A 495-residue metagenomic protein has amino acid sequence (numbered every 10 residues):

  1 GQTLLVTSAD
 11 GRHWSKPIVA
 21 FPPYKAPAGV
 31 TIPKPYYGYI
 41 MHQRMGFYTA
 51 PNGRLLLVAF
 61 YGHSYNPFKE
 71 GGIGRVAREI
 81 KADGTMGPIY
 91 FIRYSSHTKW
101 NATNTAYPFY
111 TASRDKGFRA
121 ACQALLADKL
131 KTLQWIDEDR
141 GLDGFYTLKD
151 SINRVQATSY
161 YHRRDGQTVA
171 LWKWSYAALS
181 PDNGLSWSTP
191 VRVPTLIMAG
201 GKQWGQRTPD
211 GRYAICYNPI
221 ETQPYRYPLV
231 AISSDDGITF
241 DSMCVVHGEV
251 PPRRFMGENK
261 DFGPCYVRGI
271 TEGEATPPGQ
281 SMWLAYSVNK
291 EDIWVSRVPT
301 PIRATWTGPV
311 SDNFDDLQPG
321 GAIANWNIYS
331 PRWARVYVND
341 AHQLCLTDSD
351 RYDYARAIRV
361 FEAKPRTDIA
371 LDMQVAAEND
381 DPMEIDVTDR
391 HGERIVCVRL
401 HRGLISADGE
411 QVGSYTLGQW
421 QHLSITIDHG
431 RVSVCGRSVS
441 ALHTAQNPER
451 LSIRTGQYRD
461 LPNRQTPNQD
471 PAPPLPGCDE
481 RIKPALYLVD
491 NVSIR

Functional and structural regions predicted by a protein language model:
G1-V310: Asp-box/BNR beta-propeller blade signature and adjacent active/binding-site loops in extracellular glycan-interacting
P33-P35, M256-G257, R356-E362, I385 (+1 more regions): Beta-strand-rich interaction surfaces with strong enrichment in secreted/lumenal proteins
V298, F314, V489-I494: Extracellular beta-strand elements of beta-rich domains used for carbohydrate recognition/degradation or cell-matrix
F314, L371, Q419-V434: Short tryptophan-centered beta-strand motifs in secreted/extracellular beta-sheet-rich domains of glycan-recognition
Q318-L344: Extracellular glycan-recognition surfaces and repeat-rich motifs
D340, L346-I405: Secretory/extracellular carbohydrate-interaction modules and structurally similar beta-sandwich "look-alikes"
G403-H422: Short, aromatic/His-centered strand-loop micro-motif at the edge of beta-sheets
S440-Y487: Flexible glycan-contacting loops in extracellular carbohydrate-active proteins
